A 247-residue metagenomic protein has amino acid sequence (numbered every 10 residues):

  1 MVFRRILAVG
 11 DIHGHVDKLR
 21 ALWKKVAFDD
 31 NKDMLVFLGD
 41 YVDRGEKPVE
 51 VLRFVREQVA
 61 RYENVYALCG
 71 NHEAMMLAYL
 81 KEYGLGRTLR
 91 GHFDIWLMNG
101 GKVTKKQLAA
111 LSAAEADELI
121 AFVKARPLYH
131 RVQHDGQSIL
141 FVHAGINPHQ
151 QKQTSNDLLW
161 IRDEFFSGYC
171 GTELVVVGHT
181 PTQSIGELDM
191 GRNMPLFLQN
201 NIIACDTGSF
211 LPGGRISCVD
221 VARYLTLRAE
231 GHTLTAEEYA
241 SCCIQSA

Functional and structural regions predicted by a protein language model:
M1-F54: N-terminal active-site segment of His-dependent metallophosphoesterases
M1-I6, G10, K18, D29-K32 (+7 more regions): Extended recognition/assembly regions associated with phosphoester-bond processing machinery
A8, L35-F37, A67-L68, L140 (+2 more regions): Residue-level marker for buried hydrophobic side chains located in beta-strands that build the well-ordered beta-sheet
D11, D40, G70-N71, H179 (+1 more regions): Active-site glycine-centered loops adjacent to acidic/histidine catalytic or metal-binding residues that shape
H13-G14, D43, A74, I146 (+2 more regions): Short, glycine/acidic-enriched loop or turn micro-motifs at the edges of active sites
V26-N31, A60-Y62, V132-G136: Glycine-rich phosphate-binding loop signature in dinucleotide/nucleotide-binding domains
R44-H130: Active-site neighborhood of divalent metal-dependent phosphoester bond hydrolases
I95-A204, G208-G214, Y224-L234: Acidic, His/Gly-enriched loop-helix segments that form or flank divalent-metal centers in metallo-dependent hydrolases
